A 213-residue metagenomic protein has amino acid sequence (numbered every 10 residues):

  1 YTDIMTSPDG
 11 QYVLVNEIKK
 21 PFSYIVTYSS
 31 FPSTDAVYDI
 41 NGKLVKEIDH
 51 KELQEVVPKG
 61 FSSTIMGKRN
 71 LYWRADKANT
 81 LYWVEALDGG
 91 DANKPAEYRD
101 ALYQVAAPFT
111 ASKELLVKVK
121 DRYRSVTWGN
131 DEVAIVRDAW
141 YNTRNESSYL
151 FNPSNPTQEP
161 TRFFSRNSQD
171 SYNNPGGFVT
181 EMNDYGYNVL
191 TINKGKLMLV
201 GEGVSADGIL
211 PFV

Functional and structural regions predicted by a protein language model:
Y1-V213: Beta-propeller folds
